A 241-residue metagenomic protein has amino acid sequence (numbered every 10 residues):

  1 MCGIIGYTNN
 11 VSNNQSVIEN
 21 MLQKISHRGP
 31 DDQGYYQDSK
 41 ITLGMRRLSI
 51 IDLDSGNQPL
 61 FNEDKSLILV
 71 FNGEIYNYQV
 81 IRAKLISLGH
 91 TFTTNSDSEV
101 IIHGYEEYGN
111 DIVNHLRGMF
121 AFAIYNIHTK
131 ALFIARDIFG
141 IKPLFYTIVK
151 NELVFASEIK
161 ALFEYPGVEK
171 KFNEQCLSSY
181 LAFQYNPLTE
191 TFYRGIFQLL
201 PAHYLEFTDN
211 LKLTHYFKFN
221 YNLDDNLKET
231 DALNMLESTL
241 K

Functional and structural regions predicted by a protein language model:
M1-K241: Cysteine-centered catalytic environments shared across enzyme families
